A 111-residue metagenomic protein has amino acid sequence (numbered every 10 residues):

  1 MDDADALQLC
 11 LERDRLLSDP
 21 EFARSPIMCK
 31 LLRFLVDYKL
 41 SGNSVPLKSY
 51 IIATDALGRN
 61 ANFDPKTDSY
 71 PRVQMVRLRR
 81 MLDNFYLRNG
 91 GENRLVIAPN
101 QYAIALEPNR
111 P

Functional and structural regions predicted by a protein language model:
M1-R110: An N-terminal, helix-rich hydrophobic module
